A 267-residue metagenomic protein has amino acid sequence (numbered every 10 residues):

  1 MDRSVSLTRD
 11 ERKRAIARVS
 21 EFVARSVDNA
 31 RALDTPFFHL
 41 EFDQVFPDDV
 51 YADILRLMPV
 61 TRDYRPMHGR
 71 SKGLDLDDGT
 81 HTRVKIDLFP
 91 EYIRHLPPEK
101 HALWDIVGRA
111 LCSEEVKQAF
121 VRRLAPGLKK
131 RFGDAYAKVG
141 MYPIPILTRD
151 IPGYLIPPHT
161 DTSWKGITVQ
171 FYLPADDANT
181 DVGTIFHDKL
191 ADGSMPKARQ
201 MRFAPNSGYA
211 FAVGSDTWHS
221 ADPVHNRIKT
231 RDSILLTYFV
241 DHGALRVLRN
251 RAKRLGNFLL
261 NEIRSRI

Functional and structural regions predicted by a protein language model:
M1-T35, R251-I267: Fe(II)/2-oxoglutarate
S6-K13, G73-G79, L124-L128, T160 (+1 more regions): Short, mixed-charge, low-aromatic patches
F22, S26, D53, L57 (+8 more regions): Residues that form generic nucleotide/phosphate-binding pockets
F22-S26, E91-Y92, G133-A135: Short, flexible segments with low predicted structural confidence
N29-R123: Non-heme Fe(II)/2-oxoglutarate
L74-T80, G140-T148, L255-N261: Amphipathic alpha-helical surface "interface" segments used for docking/oligomerization or membrane association within
K85-Y92, D192-S194, S215-H219, R254-L259: A general structural signal for short secondary-structure boundary/capping elements
K100-L236, V240-L248: Catalytic core of non-heme Fe(II) oxygenases with the double-stranded beta-helix
